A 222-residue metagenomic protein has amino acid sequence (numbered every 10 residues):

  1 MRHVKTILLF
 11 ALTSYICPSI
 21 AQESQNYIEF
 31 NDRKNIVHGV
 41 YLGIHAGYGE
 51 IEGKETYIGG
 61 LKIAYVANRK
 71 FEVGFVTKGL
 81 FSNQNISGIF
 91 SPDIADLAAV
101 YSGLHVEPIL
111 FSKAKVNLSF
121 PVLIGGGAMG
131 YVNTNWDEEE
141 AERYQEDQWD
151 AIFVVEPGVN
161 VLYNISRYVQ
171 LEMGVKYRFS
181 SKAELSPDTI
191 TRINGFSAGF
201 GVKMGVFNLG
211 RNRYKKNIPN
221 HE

Functional and structural regions predicted by a protein language model:
M1-I28, E222: Bacterial Sec-dependent N-terminal signal peptides
A21-N68, K203-E222: Short glycine/proline- and aromatic-enriched beta-strand/turn motifs that initiate or cap beta-hairpins
I36, A67-R69, L110-A114, Y163-R167 (+1 more regions): Outer-membrane beta-barrel strand-turn architecture
H38-V40, E55-G59, D96-S102, V116 (+2 more regions): Residues that define the transmembrane beta-barrel architecture of outer-membrane proteins
I44-A46, L61-A67, F75, L104-P108 (+4 more regions): Residues on the lipid-exposed face of transmembrane beta-strands in outer-membrane beta-barrel proteins
K54-T56, N85-F90, G130-E139, A183-I190 (+1 more regions): Outer-membrane beta-barrel translocator domains and adjoining extracellular loop/strand segments of Gram-negative
K70-A141, F153, M204: Gram-negative (and chloroplast) outer-membrane scaffold detector with strong preference for beta-barrel transmembrane
N164-E222: Predominantly the C-terminal beta-signal and adjacent terminal strand-loop region of outer-membrane beta-barrel
